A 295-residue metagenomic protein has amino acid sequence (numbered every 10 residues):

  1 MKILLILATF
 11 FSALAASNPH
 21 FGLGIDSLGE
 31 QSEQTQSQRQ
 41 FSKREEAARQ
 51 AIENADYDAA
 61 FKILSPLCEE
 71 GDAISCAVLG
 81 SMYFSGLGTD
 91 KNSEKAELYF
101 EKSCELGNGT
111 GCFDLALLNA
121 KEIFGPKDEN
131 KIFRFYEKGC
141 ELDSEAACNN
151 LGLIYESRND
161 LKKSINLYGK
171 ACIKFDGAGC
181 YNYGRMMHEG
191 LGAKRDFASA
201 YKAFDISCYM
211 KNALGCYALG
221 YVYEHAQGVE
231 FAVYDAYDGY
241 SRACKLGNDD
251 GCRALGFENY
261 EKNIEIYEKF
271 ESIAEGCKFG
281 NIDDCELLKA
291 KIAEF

Functional and structural regions predicted by a protein language model:
M1-G22: Classical Sec-dependent N-terminal signal peptides that target proteins to the secretory pathway
L28, A254-F295: Terminal, low-structured helical/coil segments at or just beyond the last alpha-helical repeat
R39, R44, A55-D56, E69-D72 (+12 more regions): Short helix-capping/linker turns of helical repeat alpha-solenoids
S42-A59, I63-P66, E70, L117 (+1 more regions): Alpha-helical segment of the N-proximal tetratricopeptide repeat
E46-Q50, V78-S85, D114-K121, N150-S157 (+5 more regions): Hydrophobic face of amphipathic alpha-helices that form TPR/SEL1-like repeat modules and related alpha-solenoid
